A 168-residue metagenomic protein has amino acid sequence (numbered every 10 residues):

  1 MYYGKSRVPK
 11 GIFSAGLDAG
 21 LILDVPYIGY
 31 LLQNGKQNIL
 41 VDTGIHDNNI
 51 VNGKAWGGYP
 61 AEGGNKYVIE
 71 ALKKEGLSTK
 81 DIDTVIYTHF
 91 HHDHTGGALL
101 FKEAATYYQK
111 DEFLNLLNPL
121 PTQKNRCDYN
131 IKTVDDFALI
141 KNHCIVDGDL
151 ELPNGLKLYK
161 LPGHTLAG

Functional and structural regions predicted by a protein language model:
G4-E70: Conserved beta-strand hairpin/beta-sheet module of binuclear metal-dependent hydrolase folds, prominently
I22-V25, P162-L166: A short catalytic or substrate-binding loop motif that flags glycine-/basic-rich loops and adjacent residues that bind
Y27-G29, D147-D149, G168: Short, acidic/polar N-cap/turn motifs at the starts of alpha helices
L40-T43, D83-H89, Y108-Q109, K160-G163: Active-site neighborhood of phospho(di)ester-bond hydrolases with catalytic His/Asp-centered motifs
N48, F90-T95, T165-G168: Active-site environment of divalent metal-dependent phosphoester hydrolases
V51, G97, L117-L120: A short secondary-structure junction signal
G58-Y108: Active-site metal-binding motif and surrounding structural segment of the metallo-beta-lactamase
G63-L77, D81, D111-K160: Metallo-beta-lactamase
